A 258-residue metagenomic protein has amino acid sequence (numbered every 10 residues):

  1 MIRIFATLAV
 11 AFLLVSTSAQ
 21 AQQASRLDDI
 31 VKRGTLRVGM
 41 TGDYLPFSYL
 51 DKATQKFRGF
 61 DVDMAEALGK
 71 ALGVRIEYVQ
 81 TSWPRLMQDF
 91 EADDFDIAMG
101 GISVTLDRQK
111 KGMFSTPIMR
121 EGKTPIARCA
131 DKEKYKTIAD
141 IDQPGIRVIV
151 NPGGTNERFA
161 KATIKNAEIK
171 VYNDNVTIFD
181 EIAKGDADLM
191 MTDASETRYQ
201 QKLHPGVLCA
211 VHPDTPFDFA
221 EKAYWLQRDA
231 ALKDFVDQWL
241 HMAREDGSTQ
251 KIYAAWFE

Functional and structural regions predicted by a protein language model:
Q22-G101, K110, D246: Extracytoplasmic small-molecule ligand-binding "clamshell" domains of the periplasmic binding protein/Venus flytrap
Q23-S25, T155-Y172, C209-P213, L240-E258: Ligand-binding clefts/hinges and TM-proximal coupling segments of bilobed small-molecule sensing domains
L27, F57-D61, Q109-R120, A210-D214 (+1 more regions): A structural signal for short loop-to-beta-strand junctions that line the ligand-binding cleft of periplasmic/secreted
L27, T116, C129-I146: Flexible hinge/capping segments at coil-to-helix
G34-M40, R58, I138-G153: Short loop->beta-strand "edge-of-pocket" segments that line small-molecule binding or catalytic clefts across diverse
R75-S82, I149-N151, A167-N175: Short beta-strand-to-loop elements that line the ligand-binding cleft of bilobed periplasmic-binding protein-like
P84-Q88, I102-K110, F159-A162, F179 (+1 more regions): A ligand-binding cleft/hinge motif common to bilobed small-molecule-binding domains
R120-A127, A194, R198-H241, E258: Periplasmic-binding protein-like
